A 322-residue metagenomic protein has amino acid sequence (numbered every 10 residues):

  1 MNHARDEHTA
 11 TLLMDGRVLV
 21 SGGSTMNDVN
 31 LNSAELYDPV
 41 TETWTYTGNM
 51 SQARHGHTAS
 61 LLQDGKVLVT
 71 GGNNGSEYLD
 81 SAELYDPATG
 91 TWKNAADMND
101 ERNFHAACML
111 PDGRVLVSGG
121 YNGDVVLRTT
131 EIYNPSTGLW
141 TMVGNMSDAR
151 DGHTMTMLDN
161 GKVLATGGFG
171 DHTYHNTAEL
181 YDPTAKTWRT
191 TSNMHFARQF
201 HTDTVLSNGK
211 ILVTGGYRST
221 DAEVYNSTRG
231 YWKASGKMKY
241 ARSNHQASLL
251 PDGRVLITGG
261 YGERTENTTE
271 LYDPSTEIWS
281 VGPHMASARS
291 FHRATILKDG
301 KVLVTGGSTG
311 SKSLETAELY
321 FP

Functional and structural regions predicted by a protein language model:
M1-P322: Kelch-like beta-propeller repeat domains
